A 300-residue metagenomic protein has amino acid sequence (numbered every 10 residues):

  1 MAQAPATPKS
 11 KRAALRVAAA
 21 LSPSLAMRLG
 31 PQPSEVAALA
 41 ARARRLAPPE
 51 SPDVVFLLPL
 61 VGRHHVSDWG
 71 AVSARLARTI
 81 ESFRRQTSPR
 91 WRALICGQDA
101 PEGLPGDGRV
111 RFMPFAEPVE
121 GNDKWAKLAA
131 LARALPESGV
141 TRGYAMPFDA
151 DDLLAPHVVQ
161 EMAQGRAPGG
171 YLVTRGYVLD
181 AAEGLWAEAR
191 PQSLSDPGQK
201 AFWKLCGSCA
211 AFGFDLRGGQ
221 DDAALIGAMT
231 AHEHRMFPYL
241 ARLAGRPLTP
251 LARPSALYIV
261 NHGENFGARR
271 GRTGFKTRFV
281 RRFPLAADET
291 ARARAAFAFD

Functional and structural regions predicted by a protein language model:
A2-P8, R12-A38, A47-S51, G219-D300: C-terminal catalytic/acceptor-binding lobe
D53-V55, R92: Cell-envelope/extracellular polymer assembly enzymes that use nucleotide-activated donors
L57-L58, S67, M146: Short hydrophobic beta-strand elements that form part of the catalytic alpha/beta core underpinning NDP-sugar/donor
G62-A74, A223-M229: Short, flexible/disordered intra-domain loops and linkers
V72-R90: Short, acidic, metal-binding catalytic loop of nucleotide-sugar glycosyltransferases
G97-R142: Active-site-proximal specificity loops/subdomain of glycosyltransferases
E137, A155-G227: Conserved catalytic core of nucleotide-sugar-dependent glycosyltransferases
V140-L153: Short beta-strand-to-loop acidic/aromatic patch adjacent to the donor-nucleotide binding site
